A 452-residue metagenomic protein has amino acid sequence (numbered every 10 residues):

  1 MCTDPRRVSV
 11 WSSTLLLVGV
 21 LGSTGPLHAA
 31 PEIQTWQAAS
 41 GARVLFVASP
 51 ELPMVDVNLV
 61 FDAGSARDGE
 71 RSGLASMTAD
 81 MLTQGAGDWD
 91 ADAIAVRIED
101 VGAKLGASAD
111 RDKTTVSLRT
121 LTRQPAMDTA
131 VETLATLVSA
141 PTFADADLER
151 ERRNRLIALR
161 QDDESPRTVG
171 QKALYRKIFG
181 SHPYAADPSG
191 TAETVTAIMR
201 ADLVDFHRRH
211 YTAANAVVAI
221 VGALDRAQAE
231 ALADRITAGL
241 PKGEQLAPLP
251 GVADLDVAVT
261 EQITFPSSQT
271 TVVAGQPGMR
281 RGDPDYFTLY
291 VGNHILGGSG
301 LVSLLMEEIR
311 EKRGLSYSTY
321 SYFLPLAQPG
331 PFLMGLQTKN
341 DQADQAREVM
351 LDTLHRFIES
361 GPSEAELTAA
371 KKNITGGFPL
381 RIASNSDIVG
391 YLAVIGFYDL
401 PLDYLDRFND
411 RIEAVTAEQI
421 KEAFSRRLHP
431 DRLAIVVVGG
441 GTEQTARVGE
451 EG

Functional and structural regions predicted by a protein language model:
C2-L15: Bacterial N-terminal signal peptides that target proteins for export
S12-T24: Bacterial N-terminal signal peptides
G25-A29: Sec/Tat signal peptide C-region and signal peptidase I cleavage site
Q34-A39, E261-F265: Short acidic-hydrophobic surface loop/beta-edge motif
V47, L52-T78, A91-V138, R152 (+7 more regions): M16 family metallopeptidases and their MPP-like homologs
G85-D88, V138-A146: Short, polar/flexible loop-turn hinges at active-site or ligand-entry regions and domain interfaces
G180, Y184-P188, T212-A213, V217-R280 (+1 more regions): An aromatic/glycine/proline-enriched structural segment found at the starts of mature extracellular/organellar domains
